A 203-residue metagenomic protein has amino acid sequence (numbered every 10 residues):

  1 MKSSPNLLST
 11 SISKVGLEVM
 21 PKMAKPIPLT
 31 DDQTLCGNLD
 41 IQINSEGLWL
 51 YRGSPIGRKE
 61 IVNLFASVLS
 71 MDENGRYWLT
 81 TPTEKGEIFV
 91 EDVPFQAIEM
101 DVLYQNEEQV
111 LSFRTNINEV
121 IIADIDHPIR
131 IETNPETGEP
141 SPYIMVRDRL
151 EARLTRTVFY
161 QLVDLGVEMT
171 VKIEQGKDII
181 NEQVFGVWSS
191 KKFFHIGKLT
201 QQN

Functional and structural regions predicted by a protein language model:
M1-N203: Long, non-globular segments of proteins
